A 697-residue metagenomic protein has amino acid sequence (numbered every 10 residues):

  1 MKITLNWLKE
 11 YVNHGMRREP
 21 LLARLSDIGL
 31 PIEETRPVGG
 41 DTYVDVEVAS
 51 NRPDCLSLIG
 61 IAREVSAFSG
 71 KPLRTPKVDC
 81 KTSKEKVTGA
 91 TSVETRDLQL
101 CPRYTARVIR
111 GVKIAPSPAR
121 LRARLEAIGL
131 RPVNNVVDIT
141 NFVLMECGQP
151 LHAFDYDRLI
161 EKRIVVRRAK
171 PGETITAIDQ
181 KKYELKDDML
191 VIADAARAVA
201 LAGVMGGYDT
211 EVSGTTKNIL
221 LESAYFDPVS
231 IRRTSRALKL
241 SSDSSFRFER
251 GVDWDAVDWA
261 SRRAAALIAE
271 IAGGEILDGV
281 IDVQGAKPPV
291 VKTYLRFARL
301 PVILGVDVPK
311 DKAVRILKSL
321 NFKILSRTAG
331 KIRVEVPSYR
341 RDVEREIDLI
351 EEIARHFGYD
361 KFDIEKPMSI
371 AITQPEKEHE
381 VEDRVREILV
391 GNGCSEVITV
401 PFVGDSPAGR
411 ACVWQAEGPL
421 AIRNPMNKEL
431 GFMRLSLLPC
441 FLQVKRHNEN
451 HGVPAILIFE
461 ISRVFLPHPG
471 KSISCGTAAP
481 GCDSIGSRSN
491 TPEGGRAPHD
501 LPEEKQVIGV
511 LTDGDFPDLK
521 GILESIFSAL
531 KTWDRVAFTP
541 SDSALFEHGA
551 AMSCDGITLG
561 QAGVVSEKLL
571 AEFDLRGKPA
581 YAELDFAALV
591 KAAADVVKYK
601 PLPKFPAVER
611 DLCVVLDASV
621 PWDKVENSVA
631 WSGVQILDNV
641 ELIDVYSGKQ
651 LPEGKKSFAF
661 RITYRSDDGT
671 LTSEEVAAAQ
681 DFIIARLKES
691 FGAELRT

Functional and structural regions predicted by a protein language model:
M1-S235, K239-L277, E429: Long, basic N-terminal domains or extensions that often function in RNA/ssDNA interaction or organelle/cellular
K2-L5, E19-A23, K318-L325, D342 (+4 more regions): A carboxyl-terminal module marker
K2-L8, D41-A49, P102-R110, D243-R250 (+8 more regions): Short, hydrophobic beta-strand segments
D27, Y43, G60, E64 (+4 more regions): Extended, well-folded interaction surfaces typified by the phenylalanyl-tRNA synthetase beta subunit core
E33-R36, P72-K81, P132-V137, I268-I281 (+7 more regions): Flexible, glycine/charged-enriched surface loops at secondary-structure junctions
G40-T42, V78-K86, I139-E146, L159-I160 (+8 more regions): A glycine-rich phosphate-binding loop feature that marks nucleotide/adenosyl-phosphate handling sites
K77-V87, A195-T234, R262, A266 (+9 more regions): Conserved alpha/beta core surface patches that mediate binding of polyanionic ligands
P469-D483, P492: Intrinsic, low-complexity polybasic segments
